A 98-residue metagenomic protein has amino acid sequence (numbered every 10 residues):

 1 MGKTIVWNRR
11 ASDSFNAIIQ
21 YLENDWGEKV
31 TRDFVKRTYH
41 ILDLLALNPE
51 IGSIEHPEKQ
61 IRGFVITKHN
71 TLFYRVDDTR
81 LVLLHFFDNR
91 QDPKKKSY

Functional and structural regions predicted by a protein language model:
M1-D33: Arg/Lys-rich, positively charged N-terminal/basic patches that mediate binding to nucleic acids
E28, N48-I51: A general structural signal for well-ordered secondary-structure junctions
T31, S53-E55, K94-K95: Short, hydrophobic secondary-structure boundary micro-motifs
D43-L47: Short proline/glycine- and basic residue-enriched helix-capping loop/turn segments at helix->loop/beta transitions
I51-R80: Basic/aromatic recognition patch in beta-strand/loop cores that engages polyanionic ligands
N70-T71, R75-Y98: Enriched for short, Lys/Arg-rich terminal
